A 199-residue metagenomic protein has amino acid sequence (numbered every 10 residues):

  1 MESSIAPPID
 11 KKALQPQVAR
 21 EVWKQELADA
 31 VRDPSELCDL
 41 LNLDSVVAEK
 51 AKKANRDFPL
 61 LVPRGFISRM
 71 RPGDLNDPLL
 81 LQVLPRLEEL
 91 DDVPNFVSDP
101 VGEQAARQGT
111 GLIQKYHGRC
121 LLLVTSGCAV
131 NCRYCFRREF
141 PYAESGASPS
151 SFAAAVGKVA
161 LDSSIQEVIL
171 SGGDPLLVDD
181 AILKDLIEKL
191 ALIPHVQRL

Functional and structural regions predicted by a protein language model:
M1-Q114: Flexible, acidic/Gly-rich N-terminal and inter-domain linker regions that tether and position cofactor-handling modules
L84, F96-L123, R133-L199: Conserved Radical SAM active-site core
G127-N131: Short pre-active-site segment immediately N-terminal to redox-active cysteine/selenocysteine motifs in thiol-based
